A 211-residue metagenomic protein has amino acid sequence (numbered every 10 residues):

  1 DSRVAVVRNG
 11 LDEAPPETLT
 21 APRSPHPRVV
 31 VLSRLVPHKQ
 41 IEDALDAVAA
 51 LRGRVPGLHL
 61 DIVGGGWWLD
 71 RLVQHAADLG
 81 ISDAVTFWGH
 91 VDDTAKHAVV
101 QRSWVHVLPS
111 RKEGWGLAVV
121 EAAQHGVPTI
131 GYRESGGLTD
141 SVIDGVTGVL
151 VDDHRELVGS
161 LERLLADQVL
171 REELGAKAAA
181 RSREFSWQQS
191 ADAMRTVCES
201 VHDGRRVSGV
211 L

Functional and structural regions predicted by a protein language model:
G10: Carbohydrate-associated surface elements
T20-V48, D61: Conserved donor-binding/catalytic core segment of Leloir-type glycosyltransferases
V73-V91: Nucleotide-activated donor-binding/catalytic signature segment of Leloir-type glycosyltransferases, i.e., the conserved
H90-V91, A98-S103: Short alpha-helical donor nucleotide-sugar binding micro-motif in glycosyltransferases
R111: Aromatic "clamp/platform" in nucleotide-sugar-dependent glycosyltransferases that forms part of the donor/acceptor
P128-Y132, V142: Short hydrophobic beta-strand element within catalytic cores of glycosyltransferases and related nucleotide-activated
I143-R155, R163-Q168: Conserved acidic donor-binding segment of nucleotide-sugar-dependent glycosyltransferases
L170-E184, A193-T196: A short, well-ordered alpha-helix in the C-terminal region of glycosyltransferases
